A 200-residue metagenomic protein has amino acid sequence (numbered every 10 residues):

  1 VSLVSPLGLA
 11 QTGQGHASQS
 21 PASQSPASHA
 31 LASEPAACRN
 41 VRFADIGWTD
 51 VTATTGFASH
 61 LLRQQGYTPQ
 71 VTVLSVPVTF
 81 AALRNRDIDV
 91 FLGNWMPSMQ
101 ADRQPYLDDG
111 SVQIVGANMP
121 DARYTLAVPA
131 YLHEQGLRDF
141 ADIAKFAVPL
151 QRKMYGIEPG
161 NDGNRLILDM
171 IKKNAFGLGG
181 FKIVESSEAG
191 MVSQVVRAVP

Functional and structural regions predicted by a protein language model:
V1-P6: Bacterial N-terminal signal peptides
A10-S18, H29-R42, R63, A144-Q151: Immediate post-signal peptide segment of exported/extracytoplasmic ligand-binding proteins
L31, T49-T68: Short, polar/charged alpha-helical segment
A36-D50, Y67-T72, Q151-Y155: Short, well-ordered beta-strand elements
T55, S75-G110, G190, Q194: Pocket-flanking alpha-helical
F57-G66, A147-K182: Ligand-binding cleft/hinge of the Venus flytrap
I88-L92, R165-P200: Ligand-binding pocket segment of bilobal, Venus flytrap-like solute-binding proteins
D109-G163: A conserved helix-loop-strand patch within extracytoplasmic ligand-binding domains of the periplasmic binding
